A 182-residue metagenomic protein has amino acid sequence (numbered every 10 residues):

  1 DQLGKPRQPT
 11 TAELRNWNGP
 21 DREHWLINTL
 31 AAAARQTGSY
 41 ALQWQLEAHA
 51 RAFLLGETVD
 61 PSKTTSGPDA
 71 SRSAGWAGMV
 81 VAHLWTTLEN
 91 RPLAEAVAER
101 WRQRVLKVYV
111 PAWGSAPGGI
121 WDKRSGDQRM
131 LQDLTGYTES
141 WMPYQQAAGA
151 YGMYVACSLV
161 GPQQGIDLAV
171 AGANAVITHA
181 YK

Functional and structural regions predicted by a protein language model:
D1-K182: Catalytic cores of extracellular degradative/oxidative enzymes
